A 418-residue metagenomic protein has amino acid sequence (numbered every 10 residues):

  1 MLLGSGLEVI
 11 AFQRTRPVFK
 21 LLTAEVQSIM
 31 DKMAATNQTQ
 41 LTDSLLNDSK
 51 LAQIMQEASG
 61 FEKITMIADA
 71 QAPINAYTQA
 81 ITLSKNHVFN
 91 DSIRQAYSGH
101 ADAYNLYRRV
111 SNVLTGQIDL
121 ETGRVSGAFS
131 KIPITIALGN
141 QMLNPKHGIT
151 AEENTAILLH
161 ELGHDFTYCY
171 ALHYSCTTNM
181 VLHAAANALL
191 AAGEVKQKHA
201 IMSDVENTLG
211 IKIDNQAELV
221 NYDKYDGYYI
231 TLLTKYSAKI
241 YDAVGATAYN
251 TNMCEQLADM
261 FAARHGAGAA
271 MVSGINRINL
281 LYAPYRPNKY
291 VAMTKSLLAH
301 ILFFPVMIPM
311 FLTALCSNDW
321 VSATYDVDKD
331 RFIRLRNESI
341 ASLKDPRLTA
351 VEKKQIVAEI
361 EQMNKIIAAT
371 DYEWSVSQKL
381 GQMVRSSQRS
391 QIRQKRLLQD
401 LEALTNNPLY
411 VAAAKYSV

Functional and structural regions predicted by a protein language model:
M1-V88, S92-R94, I149, T155 (+2 more regions): A composition-biased, non-transmembrane "mature-region" signal
L2-T42, R94-Y104, S111-T115, A192-E194 (+3 more regions): Cytosolic-facing loops and C-terminal tails of multi-pass membrane proteins
M66, H173, V272-S273: Short, flexible/disordered secondary-structure transition segments
A70-A72, Q79-N86, Q95, G99-N105 (+7 more regions): Extended charged low-complexity segments that act as oligomerization/scaffolding linkers
A80-L172, H183: Active-site scaffold of zinc-dependent metalloenzymes
T135-Q141, H265-G268, L335, E359: Helix N-cap / beta->alpha transition motif
C176-N179: Eukaryote-biased recognition of electropositive, low-complexity segments and basic polyanion/acidic-motif-binding
G193-M293: Short helix/loop segments within enzyme catalytic domains that coordinate or immediately flank catalytic cofactors
